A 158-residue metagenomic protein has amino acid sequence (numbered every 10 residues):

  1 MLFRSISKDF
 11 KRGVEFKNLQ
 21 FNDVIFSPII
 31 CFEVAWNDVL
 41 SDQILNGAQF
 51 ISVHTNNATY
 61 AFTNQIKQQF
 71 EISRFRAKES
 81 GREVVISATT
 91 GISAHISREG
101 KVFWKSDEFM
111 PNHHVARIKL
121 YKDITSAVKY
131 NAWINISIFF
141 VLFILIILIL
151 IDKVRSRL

Functional and structural regions predicted by a protein language model:
M1-L158: Enzyme catalytic cores with a strong preference for nitrogen-chemistry domains
